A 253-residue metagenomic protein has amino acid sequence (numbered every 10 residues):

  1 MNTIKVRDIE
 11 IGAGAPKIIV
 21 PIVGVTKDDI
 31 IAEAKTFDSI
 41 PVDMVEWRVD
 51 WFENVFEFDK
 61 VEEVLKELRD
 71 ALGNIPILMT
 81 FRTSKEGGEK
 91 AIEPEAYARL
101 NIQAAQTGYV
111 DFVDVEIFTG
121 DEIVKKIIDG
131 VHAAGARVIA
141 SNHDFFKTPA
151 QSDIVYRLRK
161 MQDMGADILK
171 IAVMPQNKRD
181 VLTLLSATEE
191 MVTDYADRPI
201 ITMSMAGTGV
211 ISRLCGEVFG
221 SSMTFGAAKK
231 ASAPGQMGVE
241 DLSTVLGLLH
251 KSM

Functional and structural regions predicted by a protein language model:
M1-E10, K251-M253: Short, Lys/Arg-enriched, disordered terminal segments
M1-K5, V61, T183-L184, A206-G207: Short amphipathic alpha-helical surface micro-motifs
N2-I4, G14-A133, H143-K147: Active-site beta->alpha loop and helix N-cap motifs at the rims of alpha/beta catalytic domains
V6-I9, L68, A96, Q151-Q162: Short N-terminal signal/transit or membrane-insertion segments and the immediately adjacent low-complexity/disordered
I9-A13, D70, A105-T107, Q162-D163 (+2 more regions): Solvent-exposed alpha-helices and their adjacent loops that cap or buttress functional pockets in soluble metabolic
F112, I117-M253: Catalytic alpha/beta core domains of metabolic enzymes, predominantly
